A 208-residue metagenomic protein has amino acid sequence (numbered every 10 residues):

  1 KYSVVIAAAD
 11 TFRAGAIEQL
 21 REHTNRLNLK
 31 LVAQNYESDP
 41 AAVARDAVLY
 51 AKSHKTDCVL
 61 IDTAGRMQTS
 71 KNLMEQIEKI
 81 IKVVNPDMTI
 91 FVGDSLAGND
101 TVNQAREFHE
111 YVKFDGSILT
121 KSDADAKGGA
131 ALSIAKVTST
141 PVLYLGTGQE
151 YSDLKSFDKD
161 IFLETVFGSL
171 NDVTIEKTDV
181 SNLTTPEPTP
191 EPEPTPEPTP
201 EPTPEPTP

Functional and structural regions predicted by a protein language model:
K1-T174: P-loop/Walker A NTP-binding module and the surrounding RecA-like catalytic core of P-loop NTPases
V180-L183: Hydrophobic/aromatic hotspots within intrinsically disordered, low-complexity regions
T185-T207: Ser/Thr-rich, Proline-interspersed low-complexity disordered segments
